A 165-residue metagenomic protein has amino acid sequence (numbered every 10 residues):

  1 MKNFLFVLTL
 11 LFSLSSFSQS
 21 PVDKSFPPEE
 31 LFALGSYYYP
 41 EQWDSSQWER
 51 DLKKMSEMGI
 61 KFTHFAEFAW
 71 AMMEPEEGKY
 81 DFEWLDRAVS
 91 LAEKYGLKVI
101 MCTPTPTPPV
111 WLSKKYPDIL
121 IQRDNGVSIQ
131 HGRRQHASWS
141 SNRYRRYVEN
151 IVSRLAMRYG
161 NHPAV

Functional and structural regions predicted by a protein language model:
F4-S15: Sec-dependent N-terminal signal peptides
K24-Q47: Boundary/entry segment of secreted carbohydrate-active catalytic domains
F26-E30, S56-E57, K94, G160-P163: Extracellular/periplasmic catalytic domains that process cell-envelope and extracellular macromolecules
L31-G35, F62, G96-I100, A164-V165: Structural preference for beta-strand elements that scaffold enzyme active sites
S46, K79, E83, S138 (+1 more regions): Soluble non-cytosolic domains of exported or imported proteins
E49-E57, K61-I129, I151-A156: Aromatic-lined substrate-binding rim segments of carbohydrate-active enzymes
I121-V165: Active-site groove signature of glycoside hydrolases
